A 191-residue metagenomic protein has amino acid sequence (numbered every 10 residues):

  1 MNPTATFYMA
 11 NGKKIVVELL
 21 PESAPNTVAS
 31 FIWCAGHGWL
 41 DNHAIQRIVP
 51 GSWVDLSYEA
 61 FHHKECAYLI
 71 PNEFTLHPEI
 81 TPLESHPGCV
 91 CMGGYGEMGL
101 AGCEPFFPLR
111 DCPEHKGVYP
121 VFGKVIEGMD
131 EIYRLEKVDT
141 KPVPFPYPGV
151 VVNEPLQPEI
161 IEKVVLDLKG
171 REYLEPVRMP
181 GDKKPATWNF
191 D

Functional and structural regions predicted by a protein language model:
M1-D191: Cyclophilin-like peptidyl-prolyl cis-trans isomerases
